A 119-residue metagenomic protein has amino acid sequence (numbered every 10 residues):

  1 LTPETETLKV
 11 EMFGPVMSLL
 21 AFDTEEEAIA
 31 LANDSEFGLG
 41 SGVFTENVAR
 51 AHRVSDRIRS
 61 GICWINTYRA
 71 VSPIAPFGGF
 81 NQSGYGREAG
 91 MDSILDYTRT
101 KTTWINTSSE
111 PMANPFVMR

Functional and structural regions predicted by a protein language model:
L1-R119: Conserved C-terminal structural/oligomerization subdomain of aldehyde/semialdehyde dehydrogenase
